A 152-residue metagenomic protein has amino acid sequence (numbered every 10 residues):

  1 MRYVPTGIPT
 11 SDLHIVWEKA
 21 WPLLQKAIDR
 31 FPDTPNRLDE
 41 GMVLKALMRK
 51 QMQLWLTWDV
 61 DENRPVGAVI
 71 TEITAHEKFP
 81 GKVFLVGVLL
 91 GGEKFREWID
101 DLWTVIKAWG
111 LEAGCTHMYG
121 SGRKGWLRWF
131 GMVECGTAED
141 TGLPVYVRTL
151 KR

Functional and structural regions predicted by a protein language model:
M1-L13, Y119-R152: Terminal substrate-recognition subdomain of acyl/acetyltransferases
M1-L38: Short amphipathic alpha-helix that is part of the acyltransferase structural core
H14, P22, K26, A68-T71 (+2 more regions): Extended, compositionally biased low-complexity polar/Lys-Gly-rich tracts and adjacent boundary/linker regions are
P32-L54: Active-site rim helix/loop that mediates acceptor-substrate recognition in acyltransferases
P35-L38, F79-L90, V145-R152: Long, low-complexity, intrinsically disordered polar/charged segments
L44-K45, A75-E77, A108: Short, flexible, glycine/charge-rich loop motifs used to bind or transfer phosphoryl groups or to couple energy/partner
R49-R96: Conserved donor-binding loop and adjoining core beta-sheet/short helix segment in diverse acyl/aminoacyl transferases
P80-G131: Acyl-donor binding region in acyl/amide transferases
